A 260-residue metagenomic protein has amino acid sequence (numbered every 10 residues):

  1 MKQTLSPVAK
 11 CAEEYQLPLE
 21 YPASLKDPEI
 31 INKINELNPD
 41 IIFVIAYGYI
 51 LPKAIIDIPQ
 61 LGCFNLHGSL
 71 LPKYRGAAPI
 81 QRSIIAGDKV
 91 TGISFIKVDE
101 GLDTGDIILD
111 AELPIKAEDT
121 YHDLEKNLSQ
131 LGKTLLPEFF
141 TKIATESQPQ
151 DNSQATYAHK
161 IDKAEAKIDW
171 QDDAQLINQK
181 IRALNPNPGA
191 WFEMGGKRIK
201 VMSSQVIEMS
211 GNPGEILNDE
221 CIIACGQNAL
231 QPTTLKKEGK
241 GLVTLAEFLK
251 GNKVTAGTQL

Functional and structural regions predicted by a protein language model:
M1-N38: N-terminal glycine-/serine-/threonine-rich beta1-alpha1-beta2 phosphate-ribose binding loop of Rossmann-like
C11, K33, A54-D57, S83 (+1 more regions): Well-formed, non-transmembrane alpha-helical positions, independent of function
A12-Q16, D88, F192: A generic structural signal for well-ordered alpha-helical segments
A23-K26, Y47-I50, I207: Short beta->alpha connector loops
I41-A158, D162-A164: Donor/substrate-binding cores of folate-linked one-carbon enzymes
K167-D169: Glycine-rich phosphate/diphosphate-binding loops and the adjacent beta-loop-alpha structural elements that coordinate
Q171-L260: An anion-binding loop in the catalytic cleft
